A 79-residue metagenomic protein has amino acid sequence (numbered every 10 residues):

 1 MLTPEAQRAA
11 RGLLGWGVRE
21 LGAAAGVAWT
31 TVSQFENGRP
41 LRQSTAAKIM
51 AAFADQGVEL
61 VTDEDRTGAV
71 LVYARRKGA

Functional and structural regions predicted by a protein language model:
E5-E20: Short basic helix-loop element that most often maps to the first helix and adjoining turn of HTH DNA-binding modules
A9, A23, Q34, A51: DNA-binding alpha-helical recognition surfaces that contact promoter or target DNA
E20, T31, T45: Residues in the helix-turn-helix
G26, Q43-V61: DNA major-groove recognition helix of helix-turn-helix/homeodomain DNA-binding modules
G26-L41: Recognition helix of helix-turn-helix/homeodomain-like DNA-binding domains that insert into the DNA major groove
V58-A79: Helix-turn-helix/homeodomain-like alpha-helical modules used for DNA recognition and transcription-factor dimerization
